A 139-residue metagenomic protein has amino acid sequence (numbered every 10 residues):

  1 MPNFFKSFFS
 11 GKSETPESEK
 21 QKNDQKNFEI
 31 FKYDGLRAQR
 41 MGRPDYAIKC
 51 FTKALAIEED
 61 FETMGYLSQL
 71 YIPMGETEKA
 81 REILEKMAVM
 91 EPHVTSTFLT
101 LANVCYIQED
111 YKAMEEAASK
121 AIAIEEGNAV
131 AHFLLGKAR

Functional and structural regions predicted by a protein language model:
F8-I30: TPR-adjacent "capping" and linker segments in tetratricopeptide-repeat scaffold/adaptor proteins
Q25, E58-E59, P92, E126: Short coil turns that delineate tetratricopeptide repeat
F28, F61-E62, T95-S96, A129-V130: Helix-start (N-cap) detector for alpha-helical repeat units in TPR-like alpha-solenoids, especially tetratricopeptide
R40-M41, P73-M74, I107-Q108: Register position in tetratricopeptide repeats
L55-A56, E85-V89, S119-A123: Conserved structural position within tetratricopeptide repeats
